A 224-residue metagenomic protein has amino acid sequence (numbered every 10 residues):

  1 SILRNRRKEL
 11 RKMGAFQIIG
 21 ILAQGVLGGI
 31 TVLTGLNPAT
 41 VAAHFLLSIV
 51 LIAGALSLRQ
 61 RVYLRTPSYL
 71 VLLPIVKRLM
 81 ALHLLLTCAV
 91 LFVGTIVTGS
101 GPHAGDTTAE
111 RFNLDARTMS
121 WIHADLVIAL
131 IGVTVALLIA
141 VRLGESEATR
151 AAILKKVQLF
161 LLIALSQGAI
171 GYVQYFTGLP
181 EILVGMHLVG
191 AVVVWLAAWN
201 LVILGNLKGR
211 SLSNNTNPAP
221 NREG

Functional and structural regions predicted by a protein language model:
S1-G224: Polytopic transmembrane helical bundles with strong interfacial aromatic enrichment
